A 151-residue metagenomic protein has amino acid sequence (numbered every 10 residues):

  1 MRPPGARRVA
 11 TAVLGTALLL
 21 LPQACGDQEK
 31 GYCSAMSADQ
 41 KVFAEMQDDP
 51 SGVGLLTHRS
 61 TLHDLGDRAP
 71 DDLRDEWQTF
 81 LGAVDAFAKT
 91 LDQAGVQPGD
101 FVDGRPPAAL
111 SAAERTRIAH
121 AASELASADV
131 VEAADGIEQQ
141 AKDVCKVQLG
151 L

Functional and structural regions predicted by a protein language model:
M1-Q23: Sec-dependent bacterial lipoprotein signal peptides
P4, D92-G95, K146, G150: Short, flexible coil/linker elements and helix-boundary hinge sites characteristic of intrinsically disordered
C25-Q28, K146: Bacterial signal peptide processing site
D27-A35: Ser/Thr/Pro/Gly-rich low-complexity linker/stalk segments immediately outside membranes or between
D39-G99, R115-R117: Alpha-helical segments in soluble extracytoplasmic regions
D39-Q47, D103-L151: C-terminal amphipathic alpha-helix
